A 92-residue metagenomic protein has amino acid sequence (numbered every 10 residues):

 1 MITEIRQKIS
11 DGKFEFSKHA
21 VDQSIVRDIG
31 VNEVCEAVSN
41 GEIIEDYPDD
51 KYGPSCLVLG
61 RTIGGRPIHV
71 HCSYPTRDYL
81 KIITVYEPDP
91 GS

Functional and structural regions predicted by a protein language model:
M1-S92: Ribonuclease/tRNase effector modules and their secretory precursors
